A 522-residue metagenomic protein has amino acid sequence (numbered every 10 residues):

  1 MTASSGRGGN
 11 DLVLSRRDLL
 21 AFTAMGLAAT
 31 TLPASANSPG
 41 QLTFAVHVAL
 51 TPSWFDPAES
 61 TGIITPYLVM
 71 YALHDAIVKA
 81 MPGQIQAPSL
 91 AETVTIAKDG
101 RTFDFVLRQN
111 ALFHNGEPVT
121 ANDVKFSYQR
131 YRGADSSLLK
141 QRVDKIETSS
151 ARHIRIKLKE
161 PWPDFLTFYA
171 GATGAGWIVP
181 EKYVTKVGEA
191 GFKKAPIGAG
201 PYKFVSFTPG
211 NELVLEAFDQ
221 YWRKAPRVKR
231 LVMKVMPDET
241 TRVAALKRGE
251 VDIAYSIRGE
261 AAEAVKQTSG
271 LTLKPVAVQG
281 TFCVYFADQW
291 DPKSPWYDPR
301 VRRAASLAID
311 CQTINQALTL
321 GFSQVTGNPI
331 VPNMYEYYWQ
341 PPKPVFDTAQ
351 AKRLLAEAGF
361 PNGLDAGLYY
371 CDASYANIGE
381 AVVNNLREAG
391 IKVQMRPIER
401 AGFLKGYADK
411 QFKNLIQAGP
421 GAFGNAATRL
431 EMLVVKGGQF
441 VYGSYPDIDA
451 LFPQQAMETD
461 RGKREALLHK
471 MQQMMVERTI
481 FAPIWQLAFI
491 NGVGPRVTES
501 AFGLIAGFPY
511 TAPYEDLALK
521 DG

Functional and structural regions predicted by a protein language model:
L19, M25-L27, A45-V46, T208 (+5 more regions): Detector for C-terminal structural segments
A45-K98, Q129, I197-G198: N-terminal lobe/hinge region of extracytoplasmic solute-binding protein
A49-Y67, L90-A91, E117, F165-G174 (+4 more regions): A structural "hinge/loop" feature
Y71, M81-I85, A172-P226, R230 (+4 more regions): Gly/Pro-rich hinge or "lid" segments in bacterial periplasmic/extracellular proteins
E92-D135, S149, R155, R242-A245 (+1 more regions): Aromatic- and charge-enriched surface segment that lines or borders ligand/interaction sites
R108, R130, F218-A264, K392-Q394: Ligand-site clamp/hinge motif
L138-Y183: Surface-exposed binding/hinge segments that line and control ligand-binding clefts or catalytic entry sites
P292, P299, Q324-E357, Y375-N377: Structural transition elements
